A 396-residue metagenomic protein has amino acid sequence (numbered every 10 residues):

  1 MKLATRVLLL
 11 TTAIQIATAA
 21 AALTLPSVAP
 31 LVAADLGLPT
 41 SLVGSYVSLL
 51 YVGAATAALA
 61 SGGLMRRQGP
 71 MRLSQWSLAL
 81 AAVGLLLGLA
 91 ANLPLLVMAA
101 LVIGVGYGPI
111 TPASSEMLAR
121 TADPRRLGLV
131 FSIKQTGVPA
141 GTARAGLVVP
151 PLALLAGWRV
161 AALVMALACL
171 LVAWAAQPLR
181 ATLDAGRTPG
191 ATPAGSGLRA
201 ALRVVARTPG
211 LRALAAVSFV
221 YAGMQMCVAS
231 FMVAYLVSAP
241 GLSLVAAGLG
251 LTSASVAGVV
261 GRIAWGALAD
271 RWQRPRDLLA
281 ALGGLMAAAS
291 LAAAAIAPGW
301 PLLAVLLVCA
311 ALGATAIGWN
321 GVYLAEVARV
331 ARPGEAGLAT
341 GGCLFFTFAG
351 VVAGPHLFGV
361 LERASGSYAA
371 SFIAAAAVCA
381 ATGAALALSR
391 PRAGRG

Functional and structural regions predicted by a protein language model:
L23, Y51-L59, T142-A143, S255-V259 (+2 more regions): Residue-level signature of mid-helix packing/kink "hotspots" within the transmembrane helices of 12-pass Major
L25-P26, G210-S255, V259: Extracytoplasmic gate region of multi-pass secondary transporters
T56-L93: Conserved MFS/SLC helix-loop-helix module at the cytosolic interface between two early adjacent transmembrane helices
R67-S77, R271-G284: Cytoplasmic membrane-interface "Motif A"-like loop-to-helix N-cap segments of 12-TM Major Facilitator Superfamily
L93, K134-D184: Helix-loop-helix hairpin linking two adjacent transmembrane segments in secondary transporters
A99-V138: Cytoplasmic helix-loop-helix junction between adjacent transmembrane helices in 12-TM secondary transporters
L183-L214: Juxtamembrane intracellular "pre-TM" segments in multi-pass secondary transporters
R276-Y323: C-terminal transmembrane helical hairpin of 12-TM major facilitator-type secondary transporters
